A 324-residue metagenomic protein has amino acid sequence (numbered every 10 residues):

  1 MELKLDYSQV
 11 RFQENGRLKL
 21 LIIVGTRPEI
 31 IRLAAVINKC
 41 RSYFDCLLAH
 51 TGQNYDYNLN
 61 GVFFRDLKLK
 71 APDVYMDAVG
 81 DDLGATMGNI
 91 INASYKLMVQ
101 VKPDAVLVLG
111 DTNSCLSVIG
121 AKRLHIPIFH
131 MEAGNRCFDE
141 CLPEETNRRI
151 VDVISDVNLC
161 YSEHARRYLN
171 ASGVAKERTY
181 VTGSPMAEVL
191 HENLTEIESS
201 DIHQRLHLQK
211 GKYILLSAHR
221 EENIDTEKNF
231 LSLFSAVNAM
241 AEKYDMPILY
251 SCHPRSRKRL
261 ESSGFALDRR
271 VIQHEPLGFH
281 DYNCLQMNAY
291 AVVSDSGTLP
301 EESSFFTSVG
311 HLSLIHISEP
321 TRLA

Functional and structural regions predicted by a protein language model:
E2-Q53: N-terminal subdomain of nucleotide-sugar transferases
E2-Q9, Q53-N58, D77, I154-E227: A nucleotide-sugar donor-handling region in carbohydrate enzymes
L21-V24, E29-V36, Y43, F63 (+1 more regions): Active-site and donor-binding regions of nucleotide-sugar-utilizing enzymes
Q53, G61-F63, E198-N288: Donor-nucleotide binding loops and adjacent catalytic segments primarily of GT-B fold Leloir glycosyltransferases
D104, V271-I272, M287-T298: Acidic donor-binding loop of glycosyltransferase active sites
F129, V292-S294, T298-L299, V309-L314: Short hydrophobic beta-strand element within catalytic cores of glycosyltransferases and related nucleotide-activated
N283, P300-F306: Short alpha-helical segment that forms part of, or immediately flanks, the ligand-binding pocket in carbohydrate-active
I315-A324: Single conserved hydrophobic/aromatic residue that forms the stacking wall/gate of nucleotide- or nucleobase-binding
